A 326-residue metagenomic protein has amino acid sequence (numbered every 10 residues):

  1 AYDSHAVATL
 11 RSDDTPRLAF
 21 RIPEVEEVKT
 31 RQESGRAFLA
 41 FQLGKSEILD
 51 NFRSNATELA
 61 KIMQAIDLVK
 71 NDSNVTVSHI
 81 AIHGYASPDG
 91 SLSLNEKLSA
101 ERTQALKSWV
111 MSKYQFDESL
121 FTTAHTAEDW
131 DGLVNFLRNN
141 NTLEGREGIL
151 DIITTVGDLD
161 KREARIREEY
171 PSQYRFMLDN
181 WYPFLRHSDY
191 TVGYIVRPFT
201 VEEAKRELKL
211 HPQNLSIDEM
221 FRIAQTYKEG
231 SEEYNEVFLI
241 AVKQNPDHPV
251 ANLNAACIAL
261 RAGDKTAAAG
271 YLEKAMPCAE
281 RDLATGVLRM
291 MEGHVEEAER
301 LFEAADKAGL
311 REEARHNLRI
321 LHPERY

Functional and structural regions predicted by a protein language model:
A19-V25, Q32, F41, E47-H83 (+3 more regions): Periplasmic peptidoglycan-binding/anchoring modules of Gram-negative envelope and division proteins
S87-Y190, M290: Periplasmic OmpA-like peptidoglycan-binding domain that tethers envelope proteins to the cell wall
N214, P246, M276, G309-L310: Short coil turns that delineate tetratricopeptide repeat
K228-G230, A262, E292-H294, R325: Structural motif corresponding to the intra-repeat A-B loop/turn of tetratricopeptide repeats
A251, R281, A314-R315: TPR alpha-solenoid repeat register
